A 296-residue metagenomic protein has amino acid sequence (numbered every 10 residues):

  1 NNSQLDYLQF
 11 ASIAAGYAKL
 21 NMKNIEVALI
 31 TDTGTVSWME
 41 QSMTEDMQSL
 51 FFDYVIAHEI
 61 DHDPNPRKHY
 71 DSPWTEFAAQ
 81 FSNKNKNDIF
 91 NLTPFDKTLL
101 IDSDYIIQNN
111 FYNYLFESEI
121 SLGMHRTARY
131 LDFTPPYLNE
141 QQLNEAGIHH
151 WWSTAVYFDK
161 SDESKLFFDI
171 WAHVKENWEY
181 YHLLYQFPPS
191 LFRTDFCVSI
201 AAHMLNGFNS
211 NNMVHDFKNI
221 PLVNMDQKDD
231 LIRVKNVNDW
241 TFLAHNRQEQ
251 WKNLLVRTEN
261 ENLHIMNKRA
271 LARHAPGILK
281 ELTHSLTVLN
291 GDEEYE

Functional and structural regions predicted by a protein language model:
S3, Y7-I13, L29, D46-M47 (+3 more regions): A glycosyltransferase accessory/donor-loop signature
Y17-I25: Short, acidic, metal-binding catalytic loop of nucleotide-sugar glycosyltransferases
E26-T33: Short internal beta-strands
V36-T93: Active-site-proximal specificity loops/subdomain of glycosyltransferases
M39-E40, R67, L100, N109-F111 (+1 more regions): Short glycine-/acidic-enriched loop or helix-start segments at secondary-structure transitions that form or flank
S82-F133: GT-A fold catalytic core of metal-dependent nucleotide-sugar glycosyltransferases, centered on the diacidic
K86, I101, W151-T154, T194: Residues that flank catalytic or metal-binding motifs in active/ligand-binding sites
N113-N177: Conserved catalytic core of nucleotide-sugar-dependent glycosyltransferases
